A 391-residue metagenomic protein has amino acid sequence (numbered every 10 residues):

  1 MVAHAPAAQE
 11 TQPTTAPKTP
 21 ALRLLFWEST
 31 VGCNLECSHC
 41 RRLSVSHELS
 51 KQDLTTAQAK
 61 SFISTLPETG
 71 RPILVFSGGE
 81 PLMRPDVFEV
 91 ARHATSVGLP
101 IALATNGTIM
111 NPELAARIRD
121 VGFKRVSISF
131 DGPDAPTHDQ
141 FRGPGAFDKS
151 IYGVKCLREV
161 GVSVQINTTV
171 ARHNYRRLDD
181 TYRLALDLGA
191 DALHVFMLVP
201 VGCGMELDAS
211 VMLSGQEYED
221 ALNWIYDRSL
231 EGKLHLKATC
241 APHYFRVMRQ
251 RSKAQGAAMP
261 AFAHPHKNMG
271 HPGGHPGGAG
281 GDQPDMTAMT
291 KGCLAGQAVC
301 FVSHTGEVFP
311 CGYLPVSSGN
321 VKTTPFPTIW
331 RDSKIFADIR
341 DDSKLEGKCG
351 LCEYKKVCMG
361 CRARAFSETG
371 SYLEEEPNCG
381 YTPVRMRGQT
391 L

Functional and structural regions predicted by a protein language model:
M1-F26, E68, P272-A279, D285-T287 (+1 more regions): N-terminal [4Fe-4S]-dependent radical SAM core
K18-T56: Canonical Radical SAM [4Fe-4S] cluster-binding loop centered on the CxxxCxxC motif and its immediate flanking residues
T56-S77, M83-S214: Radical SAM/AdoMet-radical enzyme domain recognition
F62-G78, E376-L391: Short Fe-S-cluster ligation motifs
D187, V302-S303: Short, acidic, Ser/Thr-enriched surface-loop or helix-capping motifs
G215-D282, E307-M359: C-terminal accessory region of radical SAM enzymes
C293-Q297: Short, small/polar residue-rich loop motifs at catalytic or cofactor-binding pockets
L345-T390: Cysteine-cluster motifs in flexible loop/terminal segments that predominantly coordinate metals
